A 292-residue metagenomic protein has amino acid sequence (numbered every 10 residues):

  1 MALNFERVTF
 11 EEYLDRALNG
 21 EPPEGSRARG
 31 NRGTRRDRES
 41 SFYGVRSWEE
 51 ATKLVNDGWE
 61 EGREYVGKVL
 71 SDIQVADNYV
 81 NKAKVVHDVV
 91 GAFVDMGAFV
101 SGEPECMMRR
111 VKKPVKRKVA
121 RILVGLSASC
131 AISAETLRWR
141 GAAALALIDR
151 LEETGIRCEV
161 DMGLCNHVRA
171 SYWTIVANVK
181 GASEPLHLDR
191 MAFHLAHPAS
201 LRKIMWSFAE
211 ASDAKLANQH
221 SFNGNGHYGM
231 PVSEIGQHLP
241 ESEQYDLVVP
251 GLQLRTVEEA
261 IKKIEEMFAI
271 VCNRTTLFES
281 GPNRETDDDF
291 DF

Functional and structural regions predicted by a protein language model:
M1-R121, L126-W139, A146-F292: Acidic, low-complexity intrinsically disordered regions
